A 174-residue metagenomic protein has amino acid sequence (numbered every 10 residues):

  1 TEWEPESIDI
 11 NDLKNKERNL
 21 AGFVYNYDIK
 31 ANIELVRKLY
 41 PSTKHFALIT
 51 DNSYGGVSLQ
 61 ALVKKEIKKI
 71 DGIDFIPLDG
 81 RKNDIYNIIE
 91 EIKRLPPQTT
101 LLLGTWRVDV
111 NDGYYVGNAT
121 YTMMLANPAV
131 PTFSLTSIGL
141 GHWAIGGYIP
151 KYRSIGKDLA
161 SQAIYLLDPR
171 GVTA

Functional and structural regions predicted by a protein language model:
T1-A174: Short hydrophobic alpha-helices and adjacent helix-cap/hinge residues
